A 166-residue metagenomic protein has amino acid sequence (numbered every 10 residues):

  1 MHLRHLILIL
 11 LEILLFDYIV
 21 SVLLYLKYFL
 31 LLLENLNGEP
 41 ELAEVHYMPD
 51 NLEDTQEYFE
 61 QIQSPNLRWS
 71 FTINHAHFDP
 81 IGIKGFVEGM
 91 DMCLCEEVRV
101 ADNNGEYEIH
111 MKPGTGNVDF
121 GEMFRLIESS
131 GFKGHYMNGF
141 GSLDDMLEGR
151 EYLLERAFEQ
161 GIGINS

Functional and structural regions predicted by a protein language model:
M1-L8, F29-E39, M137: Active-site groove signature of glycoside hydrolases
H2-L3, I13-D17, P49-S166: Histidine-acidic metal/acid-base catalytic patches
L8, E41-M48, I73-A76: Short, surface-exposed loop/turn motifs that are enriched in glycine and acidic residues and include a nearby proline
L10-K27: An active-site-proximal structural segment forming one wall of the substrate-binding cleft that immediately precedes
Y28-I62: Basic- and aromatic-lined ligand-binding clefts that recognize polyanionic substrates
